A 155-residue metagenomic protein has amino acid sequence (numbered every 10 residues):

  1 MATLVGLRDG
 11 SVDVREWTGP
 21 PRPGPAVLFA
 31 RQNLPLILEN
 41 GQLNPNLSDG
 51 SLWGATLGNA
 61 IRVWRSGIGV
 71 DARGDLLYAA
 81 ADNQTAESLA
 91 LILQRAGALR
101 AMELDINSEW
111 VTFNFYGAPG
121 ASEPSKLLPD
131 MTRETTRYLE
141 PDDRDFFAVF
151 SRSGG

Functional and structural regions predicted by a protein language model:
M1-G155: Gly/Ser/Thr/Pro-rich low-complexity, intrinsically disordered segments
